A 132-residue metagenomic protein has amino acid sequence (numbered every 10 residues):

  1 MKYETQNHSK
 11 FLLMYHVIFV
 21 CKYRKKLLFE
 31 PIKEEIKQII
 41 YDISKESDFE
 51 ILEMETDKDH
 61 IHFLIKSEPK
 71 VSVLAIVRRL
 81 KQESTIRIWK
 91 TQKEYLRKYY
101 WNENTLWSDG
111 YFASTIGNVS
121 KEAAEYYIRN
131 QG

Functional and structural regions predicted by a protein language model:
M1-G132: Basic nucleic-acid-binding interfaces
